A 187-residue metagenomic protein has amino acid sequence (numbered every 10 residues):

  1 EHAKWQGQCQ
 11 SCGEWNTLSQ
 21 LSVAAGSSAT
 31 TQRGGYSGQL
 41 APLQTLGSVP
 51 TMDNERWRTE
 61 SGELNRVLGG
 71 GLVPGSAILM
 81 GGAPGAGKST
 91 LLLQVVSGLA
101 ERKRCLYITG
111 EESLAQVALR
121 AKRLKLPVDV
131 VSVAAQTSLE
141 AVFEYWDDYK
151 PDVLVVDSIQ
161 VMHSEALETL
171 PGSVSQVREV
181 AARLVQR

Functional and structural regions predicted by a protein language model:
A3-I78, A100-Y107: Detector for small/aliphatic-rich hydrophobic stretches
G75, A83-A86, Q94-V95, L99-Q186: Conserved inter-motif catalytic segment of the P-loop NTP-binding fold
S89: Walker A/P-loop
